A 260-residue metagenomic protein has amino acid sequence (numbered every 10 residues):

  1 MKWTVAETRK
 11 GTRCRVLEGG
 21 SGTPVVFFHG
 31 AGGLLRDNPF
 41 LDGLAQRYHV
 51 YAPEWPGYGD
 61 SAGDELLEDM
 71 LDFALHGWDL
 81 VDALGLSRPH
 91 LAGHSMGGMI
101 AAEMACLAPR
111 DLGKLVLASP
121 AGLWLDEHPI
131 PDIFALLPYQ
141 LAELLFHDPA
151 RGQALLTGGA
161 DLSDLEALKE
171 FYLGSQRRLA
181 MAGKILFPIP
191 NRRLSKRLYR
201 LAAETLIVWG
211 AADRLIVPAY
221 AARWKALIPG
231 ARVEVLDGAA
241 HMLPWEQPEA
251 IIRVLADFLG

Functional and structural regions predicted by a protein language model:
M1-R13: N-terminal cap/lid segment of alpha/beta-hydrolase-fold proteins
K10-D60: Conserved HGGG/HGGXW glycine-rich cap/lid loop of the alpha/beta-hydrolase fold
L41-G43, R200, T205-A239, W245: Conserved loop-alpha-helix segment in the C-terminal half of the alpha/beta-hydrolase fold that carries the catalytic
Y51-A92, R253: Active-site loop/oxyanion-hole signature of alpha/beta-hydrolase fold enzymes
G93, G97, A101: Gly/Ala-rich beta-loop-alpha elbow adjacent to hydrolase catalytic centers
A102-L107, G113-L144: Flexible "cap/lid" loop of the alpha/beta hydrolase fold
L117, E127-H128, E143-A203: Conserved alpha/beta-hydrolase catalytic His-Asp/Glu region
W245-D257: Post-His helix in hydrolase/transferase enzymes
